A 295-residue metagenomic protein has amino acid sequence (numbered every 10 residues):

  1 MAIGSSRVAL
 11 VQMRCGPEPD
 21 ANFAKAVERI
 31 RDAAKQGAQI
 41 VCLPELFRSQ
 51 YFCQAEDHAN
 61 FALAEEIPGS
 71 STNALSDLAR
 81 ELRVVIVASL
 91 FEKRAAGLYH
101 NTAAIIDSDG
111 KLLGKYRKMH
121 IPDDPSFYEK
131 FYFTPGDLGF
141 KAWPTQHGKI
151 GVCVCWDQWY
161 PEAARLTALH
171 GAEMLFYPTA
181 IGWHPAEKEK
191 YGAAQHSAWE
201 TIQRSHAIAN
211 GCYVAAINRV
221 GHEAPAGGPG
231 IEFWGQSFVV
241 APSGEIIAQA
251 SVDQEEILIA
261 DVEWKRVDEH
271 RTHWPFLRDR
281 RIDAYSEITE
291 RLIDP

Functional and structural regions predicted by a protein language model:
M1-Q39, F176: N-terminal active-site segment of His-dependent metallophosphoesterases
S5-P17, T102, K115-K118, A142 (+2 more regions): Active-site-proximal beta-strand elements of phosphoester/diester hydrolases
V8, I105-L113, F238-I247: Short, glycine-anchored, charge-dense loop/turn motifs used at functional sites
P19, E28-K115, I181-S205, A209-N210: Cys-nucleophile CN-hydrolase/nitrilase-fold catalytic domain and related Cys-dependent amidase chemistry that acts on
A64-V87, K149, C155-I257: CN hydrolase (nitrilase-like) catalytic-core segments centered on the catalytic cysteine and neighboring Lys/Glu
A88-L90, T102-I105, K141, S237-V239 (+1 more regions): Short beta-strand scaffold segments in enzyme catalytic cores
K118-Y132, Q254-R271: A short, polar/charged loop-to-alpha-helix boundary motif
F140-E173, T179, V267-P295: Cysteine/selenocysteine-centered motifs that mediate thiol-based redox chemistry or coordinate metal-sulfur cofactors
